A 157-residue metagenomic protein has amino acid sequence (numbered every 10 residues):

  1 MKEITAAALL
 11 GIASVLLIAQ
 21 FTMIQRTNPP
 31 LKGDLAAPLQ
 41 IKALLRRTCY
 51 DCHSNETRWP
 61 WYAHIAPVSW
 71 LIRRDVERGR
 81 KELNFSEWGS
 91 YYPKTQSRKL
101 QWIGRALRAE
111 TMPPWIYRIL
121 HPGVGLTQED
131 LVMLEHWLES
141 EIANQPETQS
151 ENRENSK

Functional and structural regions predicted by a protein language model:
A6-T22: Hydrophobic membrane-insertion alpha-helices, especially the h-region of bacterial N-terminal signal peptides
Q25-L45: Electrostatic cytochrome c docking/interface patches
Q40, L44, P67, L71 (+4 more regions): Extracytoplasmic/secreted proteins, especially bacterial periplasmic and envelope-associated proteins
L45-T57, M112, L134: The canonical Cys-X-X-Cys-His
W61-P67: Short cysteine/histidine-rich zinc-coordinating motifs and their immediately flanking basic loops
W70-L120: Extracytoplasmic electron-transfer domains, predominantly the class I c-type cytochrome c fold
R74-R80, N144-K157: Extracytoplasmic/periplasmic C-terminal soluble domains
E110-T111, R118-Q149: C-terminal capping alpha-helices of c-type cytochrome domains
